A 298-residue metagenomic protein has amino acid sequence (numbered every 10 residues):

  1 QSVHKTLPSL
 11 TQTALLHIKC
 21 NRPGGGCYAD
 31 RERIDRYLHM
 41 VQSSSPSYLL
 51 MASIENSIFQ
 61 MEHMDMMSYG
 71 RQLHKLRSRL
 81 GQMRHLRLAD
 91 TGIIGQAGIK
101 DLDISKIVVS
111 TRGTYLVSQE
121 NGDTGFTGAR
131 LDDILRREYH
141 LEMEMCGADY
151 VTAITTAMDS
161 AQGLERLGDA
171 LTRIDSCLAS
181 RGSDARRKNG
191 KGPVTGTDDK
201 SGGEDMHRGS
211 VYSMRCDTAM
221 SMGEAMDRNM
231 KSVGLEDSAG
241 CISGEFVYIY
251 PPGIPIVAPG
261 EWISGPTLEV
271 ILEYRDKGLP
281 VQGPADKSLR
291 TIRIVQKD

Functional and structural regions predicted by a protein language model:
Q1-D35, Q42-S53: Active-site PLP attachment segment
T6-P8, Q42-L50, D65-S68, Q72 (+4 more regions): Short, contiguous, pocket-lining structural segments that sit at or immediately flank catalytic/ligand-binding sites
A14-H17, I58, A170: Short secondary-structure boundary/capping segments
R31-E32, I58-Q96: Conserved PLP-dependent catalytic core of the aminotransferase class-I/II
A52-D65, M158-Q162: Amphipathic alpha-helix from the class-I
S78-G192, G196-G283: Conserved C-terminal alpha-helix-loop-beta "cap" of PLP-dependent enzymes that closes/shapes the active-site mouth
P284-K297: Terminal helix/beta-alpha structural elements that buttress the NAD(P)+-binding lobe
